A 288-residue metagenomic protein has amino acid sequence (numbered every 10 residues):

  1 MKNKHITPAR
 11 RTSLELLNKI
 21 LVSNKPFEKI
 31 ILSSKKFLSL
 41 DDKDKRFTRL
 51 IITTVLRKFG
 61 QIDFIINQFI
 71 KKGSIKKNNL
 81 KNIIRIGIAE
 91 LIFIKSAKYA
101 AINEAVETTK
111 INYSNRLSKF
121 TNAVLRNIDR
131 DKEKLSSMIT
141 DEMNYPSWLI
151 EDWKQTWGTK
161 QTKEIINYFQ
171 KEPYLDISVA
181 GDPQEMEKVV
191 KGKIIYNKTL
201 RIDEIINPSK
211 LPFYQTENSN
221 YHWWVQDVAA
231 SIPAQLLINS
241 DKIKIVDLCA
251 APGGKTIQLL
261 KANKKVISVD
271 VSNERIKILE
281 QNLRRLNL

Functional and structural regions predicted by a protein language model:
M1-L288: S-adenosylmethionine
